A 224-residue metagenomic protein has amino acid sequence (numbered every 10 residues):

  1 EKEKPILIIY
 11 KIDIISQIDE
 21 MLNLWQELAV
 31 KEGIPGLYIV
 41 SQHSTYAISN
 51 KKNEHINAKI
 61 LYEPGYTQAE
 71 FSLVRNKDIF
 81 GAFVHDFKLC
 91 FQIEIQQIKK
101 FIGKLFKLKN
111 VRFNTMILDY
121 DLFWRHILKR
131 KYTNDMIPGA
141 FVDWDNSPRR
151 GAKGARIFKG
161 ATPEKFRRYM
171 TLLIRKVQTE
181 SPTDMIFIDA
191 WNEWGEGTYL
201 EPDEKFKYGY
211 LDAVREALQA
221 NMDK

Functional and structural regions predicted by a protein language model:
E1-K224: Glycan-processing catalytic domains of CAZymes
